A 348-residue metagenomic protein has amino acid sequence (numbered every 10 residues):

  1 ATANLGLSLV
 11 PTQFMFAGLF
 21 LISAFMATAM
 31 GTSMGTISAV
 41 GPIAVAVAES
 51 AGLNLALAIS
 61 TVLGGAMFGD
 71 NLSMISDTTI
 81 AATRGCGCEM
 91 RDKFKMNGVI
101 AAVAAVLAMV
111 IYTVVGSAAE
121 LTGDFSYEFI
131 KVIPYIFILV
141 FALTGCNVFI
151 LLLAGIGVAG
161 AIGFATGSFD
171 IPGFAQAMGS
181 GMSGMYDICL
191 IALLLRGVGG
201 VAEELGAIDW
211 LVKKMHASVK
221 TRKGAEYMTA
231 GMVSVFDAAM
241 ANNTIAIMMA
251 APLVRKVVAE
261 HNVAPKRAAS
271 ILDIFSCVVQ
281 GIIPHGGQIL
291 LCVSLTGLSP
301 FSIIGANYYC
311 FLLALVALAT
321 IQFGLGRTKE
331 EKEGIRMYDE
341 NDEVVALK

Functional and structural regions predicted by a protein language model:
A1, Q13, A17, F25 (+4 more regions): Core transmembrane alpha-helical segments of multi-pass membrane transporters/permeases
A1-N4, G31-M34, F169: Transmembrane alpha-helix boundary signature
N4-L21, A48-A58, S126-I133, M182-C189 (+3 more regions): Membrane-interfacial loop-to-helix junctions in multi-pass transporters
P11-I43, L211, M215-R255, L272: Hydrophobic alpha-helical transmembrane segments of multi-pass integral membrane proteins, predominantly secondary
Q13-F25, G52-G69, G224-D237, H261-I282 (+1 more regions): Alpha-helical transmembrane segments of multi-pass membrane proteins
A51-A56, T78-K93, E204-A207, K220-T221 (+3 more regions): Juxtamembrane helix-boundary/capping and inter-helix hinge elements in multi-pass membrane proteins
G64-M67, N71-S126, I130, G281-I282 (+1 more regions): Juxtamembrane and boundary regions of transmembrane helices in multi-pass small-molecule transporters and channels
M96-I191, I335-K348: Hydrophobic transmembrane alpha-helices of multi-pass small-molecule transporters
